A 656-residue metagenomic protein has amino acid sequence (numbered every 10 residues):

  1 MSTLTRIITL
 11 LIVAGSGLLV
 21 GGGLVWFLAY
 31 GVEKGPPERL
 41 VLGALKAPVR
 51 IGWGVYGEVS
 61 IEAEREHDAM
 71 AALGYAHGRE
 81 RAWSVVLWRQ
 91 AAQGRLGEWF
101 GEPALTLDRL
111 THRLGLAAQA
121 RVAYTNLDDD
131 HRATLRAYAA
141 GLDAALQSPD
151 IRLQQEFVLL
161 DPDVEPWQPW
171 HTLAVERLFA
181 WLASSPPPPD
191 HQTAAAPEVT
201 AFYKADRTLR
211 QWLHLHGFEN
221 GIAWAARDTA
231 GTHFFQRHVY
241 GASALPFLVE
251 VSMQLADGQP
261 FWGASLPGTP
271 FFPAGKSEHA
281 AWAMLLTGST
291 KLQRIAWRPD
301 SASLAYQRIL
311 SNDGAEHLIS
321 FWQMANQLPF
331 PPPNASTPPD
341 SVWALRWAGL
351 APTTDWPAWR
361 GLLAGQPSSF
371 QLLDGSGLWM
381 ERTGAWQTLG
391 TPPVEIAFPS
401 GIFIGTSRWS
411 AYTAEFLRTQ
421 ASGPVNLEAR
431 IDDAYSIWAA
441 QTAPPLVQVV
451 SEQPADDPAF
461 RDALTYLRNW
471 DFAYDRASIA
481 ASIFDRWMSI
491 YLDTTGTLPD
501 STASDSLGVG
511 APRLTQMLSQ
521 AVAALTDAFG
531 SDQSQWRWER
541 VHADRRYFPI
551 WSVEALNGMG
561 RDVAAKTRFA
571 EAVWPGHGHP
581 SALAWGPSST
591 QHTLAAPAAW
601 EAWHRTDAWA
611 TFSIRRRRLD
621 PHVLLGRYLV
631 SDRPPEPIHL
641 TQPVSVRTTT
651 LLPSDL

Functional and structural regions predicted by a protein language model:
S2-L656: C-terminal/peripheral segments of proteins
